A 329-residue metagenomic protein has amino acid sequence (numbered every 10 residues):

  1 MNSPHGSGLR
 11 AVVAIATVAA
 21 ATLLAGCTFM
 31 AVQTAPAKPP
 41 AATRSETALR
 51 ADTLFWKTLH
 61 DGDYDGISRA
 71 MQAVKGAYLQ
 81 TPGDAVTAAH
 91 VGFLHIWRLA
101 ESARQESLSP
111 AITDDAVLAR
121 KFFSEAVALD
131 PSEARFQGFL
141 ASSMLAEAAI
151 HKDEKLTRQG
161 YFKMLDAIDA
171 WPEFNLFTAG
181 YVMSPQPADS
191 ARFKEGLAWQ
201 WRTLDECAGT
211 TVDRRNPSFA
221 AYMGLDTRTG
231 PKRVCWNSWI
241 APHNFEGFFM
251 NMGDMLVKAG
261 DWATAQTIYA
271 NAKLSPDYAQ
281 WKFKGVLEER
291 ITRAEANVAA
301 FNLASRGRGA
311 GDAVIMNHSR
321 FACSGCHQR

Functional and structural regions predicted by a protein language model:
N2-A16: Bacterial N-terminal signal peptides that target proteins for export
A14-A25: Bacterial N-terminal signal peptides
L24-R44: Bacterial Sec signal peptide processing site at the extreme N-terminus
Q33-P40, L49-A73, F93-S132, G138-S238 (+1 more regions): Short coil/linker segments at helix-helix boundaries
D65-S68, A73, K194-T203, V212-P231 (+1 more regions): Extracytoplasmic c-type cytochrome modules immediately beyond a signal peptide or single-pass transmembrane anchor
T87, F136, F174-F177, F248 (+1 more regions): TPR alpha-solenoid repeat register
S319-R329: The canonical Cys-X-X-Cys-His
